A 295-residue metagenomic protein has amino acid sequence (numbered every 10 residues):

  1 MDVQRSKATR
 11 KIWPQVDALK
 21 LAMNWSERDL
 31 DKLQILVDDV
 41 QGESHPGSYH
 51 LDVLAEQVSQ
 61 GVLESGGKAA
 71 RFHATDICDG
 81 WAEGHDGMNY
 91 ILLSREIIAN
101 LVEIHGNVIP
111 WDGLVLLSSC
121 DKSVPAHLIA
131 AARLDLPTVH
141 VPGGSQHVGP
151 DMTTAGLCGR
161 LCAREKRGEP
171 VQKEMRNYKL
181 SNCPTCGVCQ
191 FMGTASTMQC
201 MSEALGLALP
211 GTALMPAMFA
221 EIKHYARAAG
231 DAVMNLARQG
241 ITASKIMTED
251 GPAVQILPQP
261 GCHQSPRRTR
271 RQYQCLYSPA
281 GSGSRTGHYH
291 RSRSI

Functional and structural regions predicted by a protein language model:
M1-D29, E56: N-terminal amphipathic/basic leader segments beginning at the initiator methionine
R28-P142: Long, structured ligand/cofactor-binding scaffold of large enzymes
L36, S59, Q255-H263, S278: Short, compositionally biased segments
V37, M201, Y273: Residue-level signature of catalytic and energy-coupling elements of molecular machines, predominantly ATP/GTP-dependent
V40-E43, I77, K122, S145-Q146 (+3 more regions): Short, glycine-/Ser/Thr-/acidic-enriched flexible segments
S48, Q190-T194, T269-Q274: Short helix-coil transition sites and intra-membrane helix breaks within transmembrane domains of multi-pass
M88-G261, P266, T286-H288: Active-site cavity-forming subdomains of large catalytic enzyme subunits
C275-A280, T286-I295: Catalytic phosphate/nucleotide-handling subdomain of diverse soluble enzymes
